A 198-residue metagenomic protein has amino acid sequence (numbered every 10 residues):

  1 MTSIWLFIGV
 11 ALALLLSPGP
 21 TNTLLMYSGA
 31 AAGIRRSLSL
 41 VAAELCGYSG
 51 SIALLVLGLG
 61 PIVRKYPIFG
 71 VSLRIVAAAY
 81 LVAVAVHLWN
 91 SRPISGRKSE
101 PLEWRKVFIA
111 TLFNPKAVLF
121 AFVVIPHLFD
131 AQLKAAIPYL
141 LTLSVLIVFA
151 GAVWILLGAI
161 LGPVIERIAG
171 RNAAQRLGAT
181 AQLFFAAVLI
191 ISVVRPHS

Functional and structural regions predicted by a protein language model:
T2-R64, I68, V123-L140: Juxtamembrane transmembrane-helix termini in multi-pass membrane transport proteins
S3-I4, E100-W104, A117, A136-I137 (+1 more regions): Primarily residues marking transmembrane-helix entry/exit sites
G9, L38-A42, I68-R74, A78 (+3 more regions): Internal alpha-helical transmembrane segments of multi-pass membrane proteins, especially GPCRs
R35-E103, L157, I190: Membrane helix-loop-helix hairpins that form the core translocation module of multi-pass transporters
L45-L54, K116, V145-G151: Membrane-embedded alpha-helical segments of transport systems, primarily multispan ion/solute transporters
C46-G47, W104-A117, G178-Q182: Select subsegments of transmembrane alpha-helices in polytopic membrane proteins, especially boundary-proximal
I52-L57, F113-I125, Q182-H197: Hydrophobic alpha-helical transmembrane segments in multi-pass integral membrane proteins
R64-P93, I147-W154, E166-S198: Selective transmembrane alpha-helices of multi-pass membrane proteins
